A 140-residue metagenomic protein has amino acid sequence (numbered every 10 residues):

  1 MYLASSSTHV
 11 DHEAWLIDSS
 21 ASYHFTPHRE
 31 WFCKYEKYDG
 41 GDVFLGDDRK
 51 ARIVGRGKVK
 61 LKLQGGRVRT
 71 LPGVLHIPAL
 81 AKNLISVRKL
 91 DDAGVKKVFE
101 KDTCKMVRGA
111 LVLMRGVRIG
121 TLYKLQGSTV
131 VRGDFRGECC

Functional and structural regions predicted by a protein language model:
M1-F44, T70-S86, Y123: Aspartyl protease active-site motif detector
S5, E13, R49, A93-K96: A generic local secondary-structure boundary/capping motif
S22, R49-A51: Short active-site-proximal "capping" loops at secondary-structure junctions
D47-D48, G65: Acidic/polar residues in short coil/turn loops that connect beta-strands within repeat-based beta-sheet scaffolds
I53-R56, K60-C140: Aspartic protease core domain of the pepsin/retropepsin superfamily
